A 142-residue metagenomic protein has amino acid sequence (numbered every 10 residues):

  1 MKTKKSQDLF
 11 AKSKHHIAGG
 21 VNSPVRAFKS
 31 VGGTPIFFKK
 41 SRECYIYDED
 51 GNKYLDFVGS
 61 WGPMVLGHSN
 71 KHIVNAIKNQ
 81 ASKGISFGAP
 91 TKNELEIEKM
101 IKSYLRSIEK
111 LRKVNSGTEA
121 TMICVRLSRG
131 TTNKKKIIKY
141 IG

Functional and structural regions predicted by a protein language model:
K2-K40: Active-site-adjacent loop/helix segments that line or gate small-molecule/cofactor pockets in enzymes
K4-S13, Y47-N52, K102-S103: Short, hydrophobic/aliphatic alpha-helical segments
K5-Q7, R26-F28, Y45-D48, N93-L95 (+1 more regions): Short amphipathic alpha-helical surface micro-motifs
I17-A18, Y47-E49, H72-I73: Short, flexible segments with low predicted structural confidence
S30, E43, G62-P63: Short active-site-proximal "capping" loops at secondary-structure junctions
I36-V58: Active-site and channel-lining beta-strand-loop segments that bind or position nucleotide-derived/phosphorylated
K53-K134, I138: Glycine-rich loop-to-alpha-helix module at the N-terminal edge of alpha/beta enzyme cores
Y140-G142: Substrate-binding/gating loop at the entrance of the active-site cleft, primarily in PLP-dependent aminotransferase-like
